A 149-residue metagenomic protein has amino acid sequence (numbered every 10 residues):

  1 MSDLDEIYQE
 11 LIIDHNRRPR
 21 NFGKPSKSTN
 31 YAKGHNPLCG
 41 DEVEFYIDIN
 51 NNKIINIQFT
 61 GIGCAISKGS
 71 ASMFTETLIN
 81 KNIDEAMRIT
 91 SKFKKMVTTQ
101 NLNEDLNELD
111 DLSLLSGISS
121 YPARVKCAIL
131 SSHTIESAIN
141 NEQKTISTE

Functional and structural regions predicted by a protein language model:
M1-S26, I83-E149: C-terminal binding/interaction regions
F22-N56, G61: Structured beta-strand/loop patches that form or line metal/cofactor-binding pockets in enzymes
G61, I79-N80, S131: A generic structural motif
G63-K68: Short, thiol/selenol-centered motifs that function as redox-active sites or metal-ligating centers
S70-N80: Alpha-helical support elements that line or immediately flank enzyme active sites and cofactor-binding pockets
